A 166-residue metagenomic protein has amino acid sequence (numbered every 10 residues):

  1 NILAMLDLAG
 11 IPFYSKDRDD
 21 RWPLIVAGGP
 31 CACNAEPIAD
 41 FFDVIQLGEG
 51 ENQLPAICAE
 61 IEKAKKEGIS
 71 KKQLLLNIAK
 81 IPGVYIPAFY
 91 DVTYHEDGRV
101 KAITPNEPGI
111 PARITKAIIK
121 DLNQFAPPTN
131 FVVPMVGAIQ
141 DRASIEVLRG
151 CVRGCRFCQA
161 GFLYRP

Functional and structural regions predicted by a protein language model:
N1, T115-I118: Active-site-proximal helix-loop elements at catalytic-domain edges
N1-P105: Glycine-rich beta-alpha loop elements in corrinoid/cobalamin-binding modules across cobalamin-dependent enzymes
Y14-K16, F41, P87, N106 (+4 more regions): Surface-exposed loop/turn and secondary-structure junction residues enriched for glycine/proline
P30, S70, P111, F131-V133 (+1 more regions): Residue-level detector of functional hotspots within protein domains
P108-R113, R156: Membrane-embedded alpha-helical bundles of multi-pass transporters/translocases, especially carrier/permease families
K120-P166: Radical SAM [4Fe-4S] cluster-binding motif and immediate context
